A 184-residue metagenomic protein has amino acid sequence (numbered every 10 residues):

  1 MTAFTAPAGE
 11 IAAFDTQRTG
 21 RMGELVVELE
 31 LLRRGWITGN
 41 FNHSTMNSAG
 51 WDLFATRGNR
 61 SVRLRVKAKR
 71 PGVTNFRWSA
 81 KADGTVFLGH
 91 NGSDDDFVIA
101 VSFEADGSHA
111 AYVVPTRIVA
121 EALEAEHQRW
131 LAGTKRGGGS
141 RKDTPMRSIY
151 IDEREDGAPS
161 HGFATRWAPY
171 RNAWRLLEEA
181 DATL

Functional and structural regions predicted by a protein language model:
M1-A49, F54-L184: Mixed-charge (Asp/Glu-Lys/Arg
